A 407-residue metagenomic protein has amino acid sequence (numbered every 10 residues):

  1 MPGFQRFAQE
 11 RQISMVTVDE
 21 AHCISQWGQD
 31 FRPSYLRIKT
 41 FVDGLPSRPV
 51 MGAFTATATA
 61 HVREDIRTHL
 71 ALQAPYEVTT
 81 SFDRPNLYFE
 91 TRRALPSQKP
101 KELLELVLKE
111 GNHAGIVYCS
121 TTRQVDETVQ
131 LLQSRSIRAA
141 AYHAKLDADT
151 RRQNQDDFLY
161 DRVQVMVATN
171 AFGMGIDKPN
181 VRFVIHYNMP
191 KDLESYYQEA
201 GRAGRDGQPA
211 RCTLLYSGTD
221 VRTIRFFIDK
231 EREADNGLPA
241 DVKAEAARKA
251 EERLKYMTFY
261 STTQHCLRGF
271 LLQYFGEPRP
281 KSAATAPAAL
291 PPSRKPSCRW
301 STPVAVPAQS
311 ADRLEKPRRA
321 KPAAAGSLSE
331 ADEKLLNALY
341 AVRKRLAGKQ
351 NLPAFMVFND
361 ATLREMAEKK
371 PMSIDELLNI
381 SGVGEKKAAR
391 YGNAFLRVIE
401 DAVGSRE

Functional and structural regions predicted by a protein language model:
M1-D241, E252: Helicase motor core with emphasis on the C-terminal RecA-like subdomain
G28, S136, S261, H265 (+1 more regions): Residues at alpha-helix boundaries and short interhelical turns
G52-A53, T258, T262: Short amphipathic alpha-helical segments with heptad-repeat character
H186, Y260, E365-M366: Short alpha-helical segment immediately N-terminal to, or the first helix within, an HTH/HTH-like DNA-binding domain
R222-T223, I228-K243, K249-K255, Q264-E407: Accessory DNA-binding and partner-docking regions appended to nucleic-acid-acting proteins, especially the terminal
